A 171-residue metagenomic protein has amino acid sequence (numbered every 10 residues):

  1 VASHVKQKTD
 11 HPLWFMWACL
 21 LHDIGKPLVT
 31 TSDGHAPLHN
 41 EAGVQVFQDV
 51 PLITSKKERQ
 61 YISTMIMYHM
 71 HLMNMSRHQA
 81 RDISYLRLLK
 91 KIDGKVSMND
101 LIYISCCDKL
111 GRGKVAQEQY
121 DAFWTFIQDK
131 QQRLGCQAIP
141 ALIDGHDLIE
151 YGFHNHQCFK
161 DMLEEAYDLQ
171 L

Functional and structural regions predicted by a protein language model:
A2-Q117: Divalent metal-dependent catalytic cores for phosphoryl transfer on phosphate-bearing substrates
K109-L171: Charged substrate- and nucleic-acid-binding regions of tRNA-handling and nucleotidyl-transfer enzymes, centered on
